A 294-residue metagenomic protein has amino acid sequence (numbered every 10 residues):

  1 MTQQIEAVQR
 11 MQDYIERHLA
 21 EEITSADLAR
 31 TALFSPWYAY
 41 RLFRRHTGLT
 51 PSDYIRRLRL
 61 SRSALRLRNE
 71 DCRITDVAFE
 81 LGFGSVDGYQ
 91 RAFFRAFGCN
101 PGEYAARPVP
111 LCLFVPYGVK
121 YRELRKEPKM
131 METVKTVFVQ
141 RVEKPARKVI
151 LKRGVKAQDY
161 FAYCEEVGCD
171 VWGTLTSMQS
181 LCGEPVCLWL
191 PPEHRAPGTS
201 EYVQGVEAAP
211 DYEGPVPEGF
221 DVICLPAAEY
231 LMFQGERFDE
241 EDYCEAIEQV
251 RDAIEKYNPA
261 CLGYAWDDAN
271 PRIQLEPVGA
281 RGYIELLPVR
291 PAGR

Functional and structural regions predicted by a protein language model:
M1-E6, D53: Basic, helix-initiating cap at the start of DNA-binding domains
Q9-A26, R45-L81, P108-K129: Terminal helix-turn-helix DNA-binding modules in bacterial transcription factors
D27-P36: Helix-turn-helix
F34, F83-G84: The short coil/loop that forms the "turn" connecting the two helices of the helix-turn-helix
W37-A39, F43, G88-Y89, F93: Short hydrophobic/aromatic patch on the recognition helix
S61, R68, G84-D87, R91-G102 (+1 more regions): A solvent-exposed interaction/effector surface
